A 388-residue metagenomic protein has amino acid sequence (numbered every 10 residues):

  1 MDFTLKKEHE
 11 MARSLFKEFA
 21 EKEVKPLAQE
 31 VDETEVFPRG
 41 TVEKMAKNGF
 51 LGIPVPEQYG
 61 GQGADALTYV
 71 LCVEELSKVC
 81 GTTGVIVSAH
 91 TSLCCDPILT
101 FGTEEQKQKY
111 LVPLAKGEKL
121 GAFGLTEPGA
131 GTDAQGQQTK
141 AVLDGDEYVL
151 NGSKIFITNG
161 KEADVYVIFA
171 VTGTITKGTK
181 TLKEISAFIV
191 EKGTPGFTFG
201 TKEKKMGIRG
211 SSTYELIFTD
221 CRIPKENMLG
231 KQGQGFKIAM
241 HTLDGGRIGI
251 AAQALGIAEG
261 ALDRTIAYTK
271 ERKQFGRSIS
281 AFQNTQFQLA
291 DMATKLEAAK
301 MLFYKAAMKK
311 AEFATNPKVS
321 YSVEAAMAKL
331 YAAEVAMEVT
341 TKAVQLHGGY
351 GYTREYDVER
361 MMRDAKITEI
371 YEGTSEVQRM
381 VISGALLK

Functional and structural regions predicted by a protein language model:
M1-A89, F101-Q106, P113-E118, G131-A134 (+4 more regions): Alpha-helical interface subdomain recognition
G49, V73-S77, A170-V171, V190-P195 (+1 more regions): Short Ser/Thr-interspersed hydrophobic loop/turn segments at strand-loop and sheet-helix junctions that line or gate
S92-T100: Helix-loop "lid/cap" segments that line or gate small-molecule binding pockets
G117-L125, F169: A short, Trp-centered hydrophobic/proline-enriched beta-strand micro-motif
G129-T132, F156-N159, G178-T179, K205-S212: Short Gly/Pro-enriched turn/cap motifs at secondary-structure boundaries
G136, G193-P224: Flexible, small-/acidic-enriched active-site or ligand-binding loops
D146-E147, N151-F199: A short core secondary-structure module
T219-I238: Long, acidic (Asp/Glu-rich), low-complexity accessory segments flanking structured domains
